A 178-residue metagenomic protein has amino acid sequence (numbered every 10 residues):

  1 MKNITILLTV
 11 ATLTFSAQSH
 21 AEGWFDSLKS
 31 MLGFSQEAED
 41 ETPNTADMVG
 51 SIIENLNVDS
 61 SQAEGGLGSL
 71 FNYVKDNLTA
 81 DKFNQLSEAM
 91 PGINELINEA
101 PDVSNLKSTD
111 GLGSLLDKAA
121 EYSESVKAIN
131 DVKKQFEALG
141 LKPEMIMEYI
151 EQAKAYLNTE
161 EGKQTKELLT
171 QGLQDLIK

Functional and structural regions predicted by a protein language model:
K2-T9, F25: Sec-dependent signal peptide recognition, specifically the positively charged N-region followed immediately by
T14-Q18: N-terminal signal peptide c-region/cleavage motif recognized by signal peptidases
E22-K178: Amphipathic alpha-helical interaction segments
